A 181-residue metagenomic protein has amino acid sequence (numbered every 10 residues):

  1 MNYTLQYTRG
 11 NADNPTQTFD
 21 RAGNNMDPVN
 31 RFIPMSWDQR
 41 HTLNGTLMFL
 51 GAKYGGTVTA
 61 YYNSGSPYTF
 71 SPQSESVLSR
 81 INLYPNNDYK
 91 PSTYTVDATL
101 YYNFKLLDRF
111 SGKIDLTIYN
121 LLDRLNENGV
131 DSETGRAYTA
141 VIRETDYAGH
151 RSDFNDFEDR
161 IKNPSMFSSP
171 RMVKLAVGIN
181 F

Functional and structural regions predicted by a protein language model:
M1-P72: Gram-negative outer-membrane beta-barrel transporters
T18-P28, S74-N82, S152-F157: Flexible, solvent-exposed coil segments and beta strand-coil junctions, predominantly the extracellular/periplasmic
P28-P34, N82-N87, R160-P164: Extracellular loop and loop/strand-boundary signature of outer-membrane beta-barrel proteins
S36, L47-F49, Y89-P91, L107 (+1 more regions): Sterically constrained small-residue positions within well-ordered secondary structures of folded domains
R40-T46, D97-T99, K174-A176: Membrane-embedded beta-strand positions in outer-membrane beta-barrel channels/transporters
F49-T57, V77-L83, G112: Generic structural signal for short, solvent-exposed loop/turn connectors between secondary structure elements
Y61-V77, T93-T95, Y102-F181: C-terminal beta-signal and adjacent terminal beta-strands/loops of Gram-negative outer-membrane beta-barrel proteins
N86-V96: Short amphipathic alpha-helix initiation/capping segments at coil-to-helix junctions
